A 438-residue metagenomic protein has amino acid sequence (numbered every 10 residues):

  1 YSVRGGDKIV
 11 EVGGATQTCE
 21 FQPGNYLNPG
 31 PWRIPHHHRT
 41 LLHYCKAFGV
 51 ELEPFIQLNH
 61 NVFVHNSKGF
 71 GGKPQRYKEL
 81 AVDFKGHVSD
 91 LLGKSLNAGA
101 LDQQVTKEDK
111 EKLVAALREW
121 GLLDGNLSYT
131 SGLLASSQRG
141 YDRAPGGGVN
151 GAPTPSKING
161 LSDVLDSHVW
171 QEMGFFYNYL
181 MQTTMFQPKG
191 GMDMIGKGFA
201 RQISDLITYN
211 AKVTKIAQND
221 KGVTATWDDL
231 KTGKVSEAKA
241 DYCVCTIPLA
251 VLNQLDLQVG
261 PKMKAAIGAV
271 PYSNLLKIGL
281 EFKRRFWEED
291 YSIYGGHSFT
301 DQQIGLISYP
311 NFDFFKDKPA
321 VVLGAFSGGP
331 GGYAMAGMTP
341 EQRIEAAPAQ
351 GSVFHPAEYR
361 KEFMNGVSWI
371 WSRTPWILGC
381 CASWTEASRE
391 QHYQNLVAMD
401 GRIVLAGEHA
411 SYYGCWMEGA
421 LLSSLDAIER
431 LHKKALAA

Functional and structural regions predicted by a protein language model:
Y1-K94, E429: N-terminal glycine-rich phosphate/pyrophosphate-binding loop and immediately adjacent elements
G24-P35, M181-K189, M263-P271, P330-E341 (+2 more regions): Active-site rim elements
Q57, F70-Q75, E79-V105, L252 (+2 more regions): Rossmann-like dinucleotide-binding core of oxidoreductases
V64, Q254-Q258, Y291-S292, M417: Short, solvent-exposed loop/turn and secondary-structure capping segments
K68, L96-K212, N219-G222, D229-K231 (+4 more regions): Active-site/ligand-binding neighborhood in enzyme catalytic cores
G222, D228, N274, E288-A438: Conserved flavin/dinucleotide-binding core of flavoenzymes
C243-M263: Flavin (primarily FAD) binding-site architecture
K264-Y291: Central beta-strand plus flanking loop segment that forms part of the substrate or channel wall within the catalytic
